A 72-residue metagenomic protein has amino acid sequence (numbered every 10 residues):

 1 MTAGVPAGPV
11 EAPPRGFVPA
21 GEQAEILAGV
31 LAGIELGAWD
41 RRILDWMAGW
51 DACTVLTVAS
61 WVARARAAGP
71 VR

Functional and structural regions predicted by a protein language model:
M1-R72: Alpha-helical propensity feature that highlights long, continuous alpha-helices across diverse contexts
